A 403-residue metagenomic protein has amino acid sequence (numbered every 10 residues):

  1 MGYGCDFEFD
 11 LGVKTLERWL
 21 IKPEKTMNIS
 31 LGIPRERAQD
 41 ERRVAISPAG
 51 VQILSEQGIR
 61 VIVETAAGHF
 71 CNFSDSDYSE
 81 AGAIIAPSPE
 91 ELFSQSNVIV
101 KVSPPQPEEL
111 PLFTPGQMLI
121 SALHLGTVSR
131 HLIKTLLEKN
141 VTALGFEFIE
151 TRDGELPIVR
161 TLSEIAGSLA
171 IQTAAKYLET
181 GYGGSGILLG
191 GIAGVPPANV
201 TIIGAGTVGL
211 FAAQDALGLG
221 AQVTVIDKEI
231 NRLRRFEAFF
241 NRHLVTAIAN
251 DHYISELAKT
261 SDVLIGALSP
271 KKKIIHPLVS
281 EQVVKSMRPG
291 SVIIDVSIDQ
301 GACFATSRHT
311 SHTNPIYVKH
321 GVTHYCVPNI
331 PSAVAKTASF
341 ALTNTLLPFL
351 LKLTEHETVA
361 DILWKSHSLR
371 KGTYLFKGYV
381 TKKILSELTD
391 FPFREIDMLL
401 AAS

Functional and structural regions predicted by a protein language model:
G2-S30, E36, P105-A198, V327-N329: Glycine/serine-rich phosphate-binding loop and adjoining beta1-alpha1 elements at the start of nucleotide-handling
P34-R35, Q39-G68, G181-S269: Glycine-rich phosphate/diphosphate-binding loop of Rossmann-like nucleotide-binding domains
I59, T114-M118, K139-V141, R288-S291 (+1 more regions): A short helix->loop->beta-strand "cap" motif at the edges of active sites that frequently abuts
I62-I85: N-terminal beta-loop-helix "entrance" segment that forms/cooperates in small-molecule cofactor or anionic ligand
Q95-S96, S261: An anion/phosphate-binding loop that grips the pyrophosphate of nucleotide cofactors and donors
N97, S103-P104, L123-H124, L268-K272 (+2 more regions): Short glycine-/small-residue-rich Rossmann-like dinucleotide-binding loops
E147-T173, Y177-L188, I298, C303-S403: Adenosine-phosphate binding glycine-rich loop
F240-H320: Rossmann-like adenosine-cofactor binding region
